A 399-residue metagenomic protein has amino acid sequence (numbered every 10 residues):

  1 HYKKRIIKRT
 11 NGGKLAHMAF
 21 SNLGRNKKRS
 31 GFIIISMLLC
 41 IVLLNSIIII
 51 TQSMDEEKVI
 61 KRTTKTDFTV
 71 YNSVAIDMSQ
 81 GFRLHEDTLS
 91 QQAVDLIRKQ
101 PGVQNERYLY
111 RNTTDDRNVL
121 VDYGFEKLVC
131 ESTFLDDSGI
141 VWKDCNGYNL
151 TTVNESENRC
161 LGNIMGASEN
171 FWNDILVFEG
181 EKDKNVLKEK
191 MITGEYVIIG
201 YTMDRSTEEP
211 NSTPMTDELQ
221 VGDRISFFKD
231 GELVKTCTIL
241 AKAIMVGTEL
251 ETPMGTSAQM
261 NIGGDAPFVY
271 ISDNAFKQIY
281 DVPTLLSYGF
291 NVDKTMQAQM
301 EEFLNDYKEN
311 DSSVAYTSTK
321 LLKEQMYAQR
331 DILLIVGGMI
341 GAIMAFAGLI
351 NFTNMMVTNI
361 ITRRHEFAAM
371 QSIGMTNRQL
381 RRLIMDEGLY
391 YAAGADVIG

Functional and structural regions predicted by a protein language model:
H1-I35: Feature of multi-pass inner-membrane transport and sensor proteins that recognizes transmembrane helices together
H17-R25, E56-I60, S372: Short amphipathic alpha-helical coupling elements at transmembrane boundaries
N22-S30, Q329-I340, E387: Loop-to-transmembrane-helix entry motif
K27-D55: Short, strongly hydrophobic transmembrane alpha-helices
I33-L43, L334-N354, Y391-G399: Alpha-helical transmembrane segments of integral membrane proteins
Q52, E56-G337: Basic-flanked hydrophobic alpha-helices used for secretion and membrane insertion
K323-Y327, I332, Q379-L383, A392-G399: Short helix-loop junctions at transmembrane helix boundaries
G341, G348-A392: Interfacial "coupling" helices/loops that link adjacent transmembrane helices in transporter permeases
